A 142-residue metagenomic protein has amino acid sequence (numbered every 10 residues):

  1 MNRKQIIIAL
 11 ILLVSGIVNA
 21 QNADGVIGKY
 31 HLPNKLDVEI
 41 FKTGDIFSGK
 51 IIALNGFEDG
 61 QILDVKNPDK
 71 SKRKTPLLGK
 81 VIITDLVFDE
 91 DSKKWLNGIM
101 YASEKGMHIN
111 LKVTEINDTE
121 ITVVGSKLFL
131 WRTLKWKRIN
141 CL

Functional and structural regions predicted by a protein language model:
K4-G16: Sec-dependent N-terminal signal peptides
V18-K29, F129: N-terminal helix-cap/turn-to-beta initiation motif at the start of protein domains
Q21, C141-L142: Short, solvent-exposed mixed-charge patches
I27, L32-Y101, H108: Central antiparallel beta-sheet cores of small beta-barrel/beta-sandwich binding domains
N34, E115-N117: Residue-level recognition of beta-strand termini and adjacent short loop/turns
A53, K127, N140: A short beta-strand motif that forms part of the nucleic acid-binding face of small beta-barrel RNA-binding folds
K105, N110-V113, E120-T133: Short, exposed beta-strand-loop hairpins at the edges of beta-sheets in extracellular/periplasmic proteins
